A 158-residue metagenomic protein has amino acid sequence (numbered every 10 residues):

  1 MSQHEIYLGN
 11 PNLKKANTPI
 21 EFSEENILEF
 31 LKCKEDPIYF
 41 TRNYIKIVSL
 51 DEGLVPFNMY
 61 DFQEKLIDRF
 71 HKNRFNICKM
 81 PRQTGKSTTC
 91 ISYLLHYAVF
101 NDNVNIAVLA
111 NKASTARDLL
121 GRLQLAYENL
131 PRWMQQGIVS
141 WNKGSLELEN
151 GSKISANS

Functional and structural regions predicted by a protein language model:
S2-S158: Phosphate/NTP-binding elements of NTP-utilizing enzymes
